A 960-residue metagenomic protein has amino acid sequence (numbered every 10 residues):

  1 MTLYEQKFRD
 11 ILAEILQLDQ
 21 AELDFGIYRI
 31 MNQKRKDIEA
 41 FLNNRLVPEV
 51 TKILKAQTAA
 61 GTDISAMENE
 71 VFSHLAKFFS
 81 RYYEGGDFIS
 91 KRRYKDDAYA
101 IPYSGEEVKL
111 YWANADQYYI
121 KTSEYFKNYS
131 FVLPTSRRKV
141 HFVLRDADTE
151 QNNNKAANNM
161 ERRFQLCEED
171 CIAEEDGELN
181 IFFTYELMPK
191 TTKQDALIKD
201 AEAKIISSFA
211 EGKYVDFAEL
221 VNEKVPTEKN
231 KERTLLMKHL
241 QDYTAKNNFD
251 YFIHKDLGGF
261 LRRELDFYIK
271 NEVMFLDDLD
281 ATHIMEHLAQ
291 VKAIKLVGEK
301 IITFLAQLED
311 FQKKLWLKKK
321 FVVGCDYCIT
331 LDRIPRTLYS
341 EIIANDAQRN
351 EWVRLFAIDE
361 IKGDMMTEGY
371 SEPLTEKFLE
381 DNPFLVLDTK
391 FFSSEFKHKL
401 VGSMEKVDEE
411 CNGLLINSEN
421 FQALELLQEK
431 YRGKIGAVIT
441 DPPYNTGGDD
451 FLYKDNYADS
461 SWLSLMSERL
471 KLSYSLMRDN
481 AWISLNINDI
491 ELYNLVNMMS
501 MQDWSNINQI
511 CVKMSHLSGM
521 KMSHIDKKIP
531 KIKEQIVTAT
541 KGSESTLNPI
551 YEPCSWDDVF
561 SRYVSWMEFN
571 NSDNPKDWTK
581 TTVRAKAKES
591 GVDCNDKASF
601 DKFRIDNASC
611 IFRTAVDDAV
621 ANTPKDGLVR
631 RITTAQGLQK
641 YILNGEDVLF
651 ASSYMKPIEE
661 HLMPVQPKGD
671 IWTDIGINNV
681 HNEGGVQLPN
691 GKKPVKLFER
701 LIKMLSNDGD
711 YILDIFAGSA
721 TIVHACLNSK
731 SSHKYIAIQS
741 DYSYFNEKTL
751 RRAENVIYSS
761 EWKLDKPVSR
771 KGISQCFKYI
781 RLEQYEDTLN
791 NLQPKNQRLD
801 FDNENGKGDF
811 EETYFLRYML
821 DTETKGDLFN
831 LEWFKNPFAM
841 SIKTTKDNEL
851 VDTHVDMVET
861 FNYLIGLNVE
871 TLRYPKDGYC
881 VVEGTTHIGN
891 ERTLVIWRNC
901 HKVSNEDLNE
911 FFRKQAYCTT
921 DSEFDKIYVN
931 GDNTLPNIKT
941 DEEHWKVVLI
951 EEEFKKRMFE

Functional and structural regions predicted by a protein language model:
M1-K397, S403-M404, N412, Q428-R432 (+6 more regions): Accessory, often C-terminal, charged low-complexity segments
V401-N412, D449-K454, I675-V686: Short glycine/proline-rich turn/loop motifs
N420-A423, N445: Short acidic, Gly/Ser-rich segments with clustered Asp/Glu that frequently serve as metal-coordination loops in enzyme
K430-G448, I712-C726, F861: Conserved proline-anchored active-site loop of SAM-dependent methyltransferases that bridges a beta-strand
G436, P442-L465, R469, N480 (+1 more regions): Mobile active-site "lid"/loop adjacent to the S-adenosyl-L-methionine
P442-G448, Q666-N678, C726: Active-site-adjacent bridging/hinge elements
G685-K696: Conserved SAM-binding loop and adjacent beta-strand
